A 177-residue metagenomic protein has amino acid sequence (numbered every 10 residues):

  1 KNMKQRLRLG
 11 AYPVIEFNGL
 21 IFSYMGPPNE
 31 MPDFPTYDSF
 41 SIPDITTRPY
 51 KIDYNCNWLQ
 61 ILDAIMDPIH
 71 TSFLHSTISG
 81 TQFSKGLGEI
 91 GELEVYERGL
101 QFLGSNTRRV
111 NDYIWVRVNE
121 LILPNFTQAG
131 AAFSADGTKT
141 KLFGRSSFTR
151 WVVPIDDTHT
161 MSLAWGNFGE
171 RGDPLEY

Functional and structural regions predicted by a protein language model:
K1-T47: Rieske [2Fe-2S] iron-sulfur-binding domain
P28-Y177: C-terminal catalytic domain of Rieske-type non-heme iron oxygenases
